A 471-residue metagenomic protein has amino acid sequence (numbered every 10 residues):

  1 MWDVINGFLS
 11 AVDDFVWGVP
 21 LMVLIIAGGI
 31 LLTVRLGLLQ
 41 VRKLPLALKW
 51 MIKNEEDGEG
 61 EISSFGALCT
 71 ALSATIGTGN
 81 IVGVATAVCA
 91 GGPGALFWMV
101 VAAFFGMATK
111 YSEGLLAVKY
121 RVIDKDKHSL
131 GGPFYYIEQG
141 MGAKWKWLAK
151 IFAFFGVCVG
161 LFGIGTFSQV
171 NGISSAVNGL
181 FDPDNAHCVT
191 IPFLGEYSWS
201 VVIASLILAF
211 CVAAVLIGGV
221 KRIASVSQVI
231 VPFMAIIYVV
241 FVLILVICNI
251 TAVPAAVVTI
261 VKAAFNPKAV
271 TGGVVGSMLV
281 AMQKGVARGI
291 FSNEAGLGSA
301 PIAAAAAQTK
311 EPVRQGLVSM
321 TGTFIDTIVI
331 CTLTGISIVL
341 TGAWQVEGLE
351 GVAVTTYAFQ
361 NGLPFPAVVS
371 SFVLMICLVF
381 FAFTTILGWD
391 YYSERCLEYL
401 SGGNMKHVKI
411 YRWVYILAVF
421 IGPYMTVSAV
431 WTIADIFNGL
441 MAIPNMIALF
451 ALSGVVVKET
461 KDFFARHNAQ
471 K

Functional and structural regions predicted by a protein language model:
M1-T78, V88-A95, G106, I247 (+2 more regions): N-terminal alpha-helical transmembrane segments of multi-pass membrane transport and channel/translocase proteins
I5, L36-Q40, G79-V84, G160-I173 (+6 more regions): Transmembrane helix-loop junctions in multi-pass membrane proteins
S10-L46, C89-H128, L148, D326-L333 (+2 more regions): Extracellular loop-to-transmembrane helix junctions
L24-L31, L39-L48, V170-V177, W199-V261 (+2 more regions): Membrane-interface loop-to-helix entry segments
G28-T33, S73, A102-K127, F134 (+3 more regions): Helix-loop-helix module between adjacent transmembrane segments
T33, E113-Y120, V242-T259, V270-G273 (+3 more regions): Extracellular/periplasmic helix-exit of transmembrane alpha-helices
L38-S64, T86-V88, G92-L96, A108-K144 (+4 more regions): Flexible loop linkers connecting adjacent transmembrane helices in multi-pass alpha-helical membrane transporters
D57-A90, L116-G140, I151-F154, C158 (+2 more regions): Alpha-helical membrane segments and immediately flanking helix-loop junctions that form or couple to the substrate/ion
